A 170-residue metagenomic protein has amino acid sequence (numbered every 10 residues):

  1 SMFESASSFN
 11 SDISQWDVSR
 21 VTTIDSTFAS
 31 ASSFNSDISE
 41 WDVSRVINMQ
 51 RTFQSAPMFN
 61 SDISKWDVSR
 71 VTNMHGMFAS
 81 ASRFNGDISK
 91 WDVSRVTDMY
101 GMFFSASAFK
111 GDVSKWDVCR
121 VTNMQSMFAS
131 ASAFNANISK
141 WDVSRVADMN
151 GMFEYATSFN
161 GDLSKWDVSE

Functional and structural regions predicted by a protein language model:
S1-E170: Negatively charged
